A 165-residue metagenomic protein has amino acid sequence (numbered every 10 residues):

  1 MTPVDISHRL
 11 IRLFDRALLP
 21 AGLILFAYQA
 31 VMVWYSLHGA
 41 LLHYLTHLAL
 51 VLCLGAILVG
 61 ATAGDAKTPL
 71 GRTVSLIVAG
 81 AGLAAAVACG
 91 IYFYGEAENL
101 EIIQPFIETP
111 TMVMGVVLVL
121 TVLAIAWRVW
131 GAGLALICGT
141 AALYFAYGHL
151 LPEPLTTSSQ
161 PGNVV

Functional and structural regions predicted by a protein language model:
M1-I102, M112, V116: Conserved, well-structured core domains of diverse proteins
H38-L41, L70, L100-V165: Hydrophobic transmembrane alpha-helices of multi-pass solute/ion transporters
